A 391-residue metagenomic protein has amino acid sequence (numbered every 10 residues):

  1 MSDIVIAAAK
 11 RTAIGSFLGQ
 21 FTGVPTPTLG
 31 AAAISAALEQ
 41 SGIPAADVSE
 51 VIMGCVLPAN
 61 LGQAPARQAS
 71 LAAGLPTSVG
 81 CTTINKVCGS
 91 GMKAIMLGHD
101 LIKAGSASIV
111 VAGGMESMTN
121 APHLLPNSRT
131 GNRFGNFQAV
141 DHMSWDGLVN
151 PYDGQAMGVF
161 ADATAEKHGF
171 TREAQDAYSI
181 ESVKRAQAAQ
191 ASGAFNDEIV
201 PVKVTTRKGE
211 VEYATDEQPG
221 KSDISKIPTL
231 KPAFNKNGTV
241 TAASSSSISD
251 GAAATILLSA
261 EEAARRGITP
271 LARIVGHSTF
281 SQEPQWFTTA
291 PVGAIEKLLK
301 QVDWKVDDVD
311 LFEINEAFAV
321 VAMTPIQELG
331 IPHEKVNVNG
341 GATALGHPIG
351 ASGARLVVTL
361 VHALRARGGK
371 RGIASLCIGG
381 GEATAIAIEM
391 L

Functional and structural regions predicted by a protein language model:
M1-L61, P65-A73, T77-G80, F160-R172 (+4 more regions): Conserved active-site "lid/cap" helical segment
M1-V24, A139, I224-T289, G293 (+5 more regions): Condensing-enzyme catalytic core mediating Claisen C-C bond formation in acyl metabolism
K10-T12, G23, L29-A31, Q40 (+3 more regions): N-terminal extracellular/periplasmic Venus flytrap/periplasmic-binding protein-like
C55-I109, P151-A156, K221-S247, E328-R355 (+2 more regions): Conserved catalytic cysteine-centered active-site region of acyl-thioester-dependent Claisen-condensing enzymes
I84-E116, A165-A194, A254-E261, I326 (+2 more regions): Active-site-proximal alpha-helical scaffold in enzymes
I109-A163: Flexible glycine-/small-residue-enriched beta->alpha junction loops that bind anionic phosphate/pyrophosphate groups
F160-D162, E198, T205, V275-A344: Active-site pocket-lining segment
